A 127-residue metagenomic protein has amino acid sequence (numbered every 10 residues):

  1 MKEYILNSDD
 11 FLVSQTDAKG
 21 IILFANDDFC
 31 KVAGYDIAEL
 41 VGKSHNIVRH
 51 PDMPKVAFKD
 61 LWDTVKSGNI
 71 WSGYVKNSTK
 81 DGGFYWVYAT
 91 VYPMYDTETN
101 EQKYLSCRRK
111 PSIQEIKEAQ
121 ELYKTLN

Functional and structural regions predicted by a protein language model:
V13, I22-L23: Conserved hydrophobic beta-strand signature of PAS-family and PAS-like sensory domains
F29-L40: PAS/PAS-like sensory domain cap-loop motif
G42-D52: PAS-family sensory/regulatory domains
D52-K76: Terminal output helix/cap of sensory domains in signal transduction proteins
W71-G73, K80, Y85-A89: PAS and PAS-like sensory/regulatory domains
K76-D81, Y95-T97: PAS-family sensory domains
T90-Y104, R109-E118: Short loop/turn elements at sensory-signaling interfaces that couple input to output
